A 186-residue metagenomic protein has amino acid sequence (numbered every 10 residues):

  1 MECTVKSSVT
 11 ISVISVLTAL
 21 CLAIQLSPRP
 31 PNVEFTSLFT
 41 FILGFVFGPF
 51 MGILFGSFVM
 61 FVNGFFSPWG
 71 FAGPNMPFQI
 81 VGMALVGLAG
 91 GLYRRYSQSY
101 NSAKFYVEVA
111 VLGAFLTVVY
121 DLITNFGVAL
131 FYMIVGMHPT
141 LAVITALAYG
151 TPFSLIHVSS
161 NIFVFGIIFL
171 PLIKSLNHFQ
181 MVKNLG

Functional and structural regions predicted by a protein language model:
M1-V46, F50-L54, F61: Hydrophobic transmembrane alpha-helices
C3-V5, V9-T18, M76-A129: Short helix-perturbing small/polar motifs within transmembrane alpha-helices
S15-A19, L38, I42, I53 (+10 more regions): Residue-level signature of the transmembrane alpha-helical core of multi-pass small-molecule transporters
C21-F35, F58-R94: Interfacial aromatic-anchored transmembrane helix boundaries in multi-pass membrane proteins
P30, A72-G73, N101-G186: Membrane-embedded alpha-helical hairpins and interfacial helices in multi-pass inner-membrane proteins
V46-F50, A89-Q98, L170-N177: Structural signal for the C-terminal ends of transmembrane alpha-helices and the immediately following loop
